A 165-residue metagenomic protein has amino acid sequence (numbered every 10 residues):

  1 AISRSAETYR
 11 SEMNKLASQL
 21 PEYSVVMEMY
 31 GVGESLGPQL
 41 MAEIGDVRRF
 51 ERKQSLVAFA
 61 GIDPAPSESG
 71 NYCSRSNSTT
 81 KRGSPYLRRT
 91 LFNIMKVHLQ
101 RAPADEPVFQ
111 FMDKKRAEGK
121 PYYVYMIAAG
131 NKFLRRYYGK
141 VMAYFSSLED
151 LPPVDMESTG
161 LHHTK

Functional and structural regions predicted by a protein language model:
A1, G83, Y125: Catalytic cores of large soluble enzymes that bind and process phosphate-bearing ligands
A1-S35, I44, A102-D105: Helix-hairpin-helix/helix-loop-helix acidic hairpins
A6-E7, D46-R49, V97-D105, L134-E149: Short helix-capping/linker segments at secondary-structure and domain boundaries
M13, S69-Y72, P103-F109, I127-A128 (+2 more regions): Short coil/turn segments at secondary-structure boundaries
A17-S18, R48-R49, Y125: Short, surface-exposed helix-loop/turn micro-motifs enriched in polar/charged residues
M27-E28, E34-S35, Q39-E118, Y122 (+2 more regions): Phosphate-backbone recognition surface of nucleic-acid-processing proteins
R116-T164: Basic, amphipathic alpha-helical segments enriched in Lys/Arg and hydrophobic/aromatic residues
